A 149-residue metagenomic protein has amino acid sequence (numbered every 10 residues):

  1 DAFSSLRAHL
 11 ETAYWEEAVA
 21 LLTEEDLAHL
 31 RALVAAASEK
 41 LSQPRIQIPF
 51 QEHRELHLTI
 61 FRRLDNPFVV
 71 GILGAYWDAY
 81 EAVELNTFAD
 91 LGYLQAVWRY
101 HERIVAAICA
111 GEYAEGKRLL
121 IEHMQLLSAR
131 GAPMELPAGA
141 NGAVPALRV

Functional and structural regions predicted by a protein language model:
D1-T12, E16, A20, P133-V149: Short linear motifs at protein or domain termini
F3-N86, A96-A106, E115-L126: Conserved amphipathic alpha-helical segments that form helical-bundle/coiled-coil interaction surfaces
A89-Y93: Solvent-exposed loop and edge beta-strand segments that line ligand/cofactor-binding and catalytic clefts
E112: Phosphate-/nucleic-acid-contacting segments
Q125-M134: Short arginine-rich
